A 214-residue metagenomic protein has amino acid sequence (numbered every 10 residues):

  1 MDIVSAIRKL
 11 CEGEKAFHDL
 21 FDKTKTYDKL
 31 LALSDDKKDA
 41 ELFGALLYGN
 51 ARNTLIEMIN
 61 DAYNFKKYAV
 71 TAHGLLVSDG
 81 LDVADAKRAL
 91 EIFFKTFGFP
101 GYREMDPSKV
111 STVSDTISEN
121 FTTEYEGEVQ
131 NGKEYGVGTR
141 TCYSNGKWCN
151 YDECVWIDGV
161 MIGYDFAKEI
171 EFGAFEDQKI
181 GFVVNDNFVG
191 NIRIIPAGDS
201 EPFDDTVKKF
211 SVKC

Functional and structural regions predicted by a protein language model:
M1-P107: Charged, amphipathic alpha-helical regulatory modules used for macromolecular assembly or allosteric control
M105-C214: Glycine/tyrosine- and acidic-biased, solvent-exposed loop/turn segments at the edges of beta-strands
